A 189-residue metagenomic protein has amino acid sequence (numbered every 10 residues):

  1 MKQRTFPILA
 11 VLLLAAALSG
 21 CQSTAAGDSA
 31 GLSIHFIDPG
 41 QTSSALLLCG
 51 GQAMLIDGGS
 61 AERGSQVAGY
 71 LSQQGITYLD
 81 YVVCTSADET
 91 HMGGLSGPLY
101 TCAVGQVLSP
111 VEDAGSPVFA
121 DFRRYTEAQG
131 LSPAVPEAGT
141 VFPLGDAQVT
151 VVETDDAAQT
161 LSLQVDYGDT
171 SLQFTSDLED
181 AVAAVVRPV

Functional and structural regions predicted by a protein language model:
K2-P7, A15-V189: Non-globular, low-confidence helical/coil segments that flank catalytic cores
